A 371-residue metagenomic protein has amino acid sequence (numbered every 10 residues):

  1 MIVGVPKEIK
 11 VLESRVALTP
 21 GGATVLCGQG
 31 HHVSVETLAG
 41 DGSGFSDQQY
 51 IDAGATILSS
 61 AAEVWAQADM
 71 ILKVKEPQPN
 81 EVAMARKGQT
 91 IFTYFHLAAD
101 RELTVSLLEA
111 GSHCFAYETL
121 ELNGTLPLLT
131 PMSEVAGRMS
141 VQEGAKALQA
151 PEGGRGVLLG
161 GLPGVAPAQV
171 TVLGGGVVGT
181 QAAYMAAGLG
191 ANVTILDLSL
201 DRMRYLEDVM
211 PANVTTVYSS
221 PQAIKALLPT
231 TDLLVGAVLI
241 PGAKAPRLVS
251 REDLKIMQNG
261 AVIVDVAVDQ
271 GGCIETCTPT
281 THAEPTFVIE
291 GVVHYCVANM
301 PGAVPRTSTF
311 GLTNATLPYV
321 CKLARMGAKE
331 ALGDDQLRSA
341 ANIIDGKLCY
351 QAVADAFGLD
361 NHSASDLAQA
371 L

Functional and structural regions predicted by a protein language model:
P6-G44, P151-G236: Glycine-rich phosphate/diphosphate-binding loop of Rossmann-like nucleotide-binding domains
A23, D47, T104, V141 (+4 more regions): Generic hydrophobic/aromatic pocket-lining and core-packing "Φ" positions
H31, R86-T90, A110-S112, Q258-A261 (+1 more regions): A short helix->loop->beta-strand "cap" motif at the edges of active sites that frequently abuts
G54-Q67, V217-L227: Short acidic low-complexity segments
A66, M70-L148: Phosphate/diphosphate ligand-binding glycine-rich loop within oxidoreductases
D69, K75-E76, F95-H96, V238-G242 (+2 more regions): Short glycine-/small-residue-rich Rossmann-like dinucleotide-binding loops
E118-L159, P167, V268, C273-L371: Adenosine-phosphate binding glycine-rich loop
D208-E290: Rossmann-like adenosine-cofactor binding region
